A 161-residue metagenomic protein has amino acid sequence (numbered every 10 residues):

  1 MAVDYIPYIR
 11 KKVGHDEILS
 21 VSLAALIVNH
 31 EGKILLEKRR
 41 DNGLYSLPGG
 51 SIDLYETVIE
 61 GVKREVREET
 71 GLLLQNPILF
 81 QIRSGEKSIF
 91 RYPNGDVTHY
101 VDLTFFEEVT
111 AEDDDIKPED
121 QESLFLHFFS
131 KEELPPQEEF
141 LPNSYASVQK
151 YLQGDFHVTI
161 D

Functional and structural regions predicted by a protein language model:
M1-A24: Acidic, metal-coordinating catalytic segment for phosphate/diphosphate chemistry, firing primarily on the Nudix
E17-L19, P93-V101, D120-S123: A generic structural micro-feature
S20, R40-N42, L47, L74 (+1 more regions): Short connector loops at helix/strand junctions that flank enzyme active sites, especially segments positioning acidic
H30-E69: Conserved Nudix-box catalytic region and its N-terminal flanking loop in Nudix hydrolases and closely related
G43-Y45, K117-D161: Nudix hydrolase/Nudix homology domain
L73-R83: A short coil-to-beta-strand element that immediately follows conserved catalytic motifs
R83-D114: Active-site-adjacent beta-strand/loop module that shapes the phosphate/pyrophosphate-binding cleft
